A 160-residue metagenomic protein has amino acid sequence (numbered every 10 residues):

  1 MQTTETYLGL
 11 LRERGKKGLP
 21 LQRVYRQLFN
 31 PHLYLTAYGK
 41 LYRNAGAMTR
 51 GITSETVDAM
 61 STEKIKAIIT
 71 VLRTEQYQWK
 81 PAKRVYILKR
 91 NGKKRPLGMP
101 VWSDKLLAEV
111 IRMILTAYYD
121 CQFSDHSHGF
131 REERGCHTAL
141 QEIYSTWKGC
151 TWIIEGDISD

Functional and structural regions predicted by a protein language model:
M1-K66: Non-catalytic, polymerase-adjacent accessory regions of viral genome-replication enzymes
T6, T36, A82, K94 (+1 more regions): Sequence-level motif detector for i,i+2 pairs with an aromatic at +2
G18, P31, K105, A117-Y118: Residues at alpha-helix boundaries and the short loops/turns that link adjacent helices
R26, L115-D160: Active-site-proximal segment of RNA-dependent polymerases
T36-Y42, E55, K64-R73, P96-W102 (+1 more regions): Short, charged low-complexity intrinsically disordered segments located at boundaries of structured domains
L41, T70-K93, L106-I114, Q141-G149: Reverse-transcriptase-like RNA-dependent polymerase core
A45-D58, W79-L106, Q122-R134, I154-E155: Short, conserved non-catalytic motifs in the polymerase core
